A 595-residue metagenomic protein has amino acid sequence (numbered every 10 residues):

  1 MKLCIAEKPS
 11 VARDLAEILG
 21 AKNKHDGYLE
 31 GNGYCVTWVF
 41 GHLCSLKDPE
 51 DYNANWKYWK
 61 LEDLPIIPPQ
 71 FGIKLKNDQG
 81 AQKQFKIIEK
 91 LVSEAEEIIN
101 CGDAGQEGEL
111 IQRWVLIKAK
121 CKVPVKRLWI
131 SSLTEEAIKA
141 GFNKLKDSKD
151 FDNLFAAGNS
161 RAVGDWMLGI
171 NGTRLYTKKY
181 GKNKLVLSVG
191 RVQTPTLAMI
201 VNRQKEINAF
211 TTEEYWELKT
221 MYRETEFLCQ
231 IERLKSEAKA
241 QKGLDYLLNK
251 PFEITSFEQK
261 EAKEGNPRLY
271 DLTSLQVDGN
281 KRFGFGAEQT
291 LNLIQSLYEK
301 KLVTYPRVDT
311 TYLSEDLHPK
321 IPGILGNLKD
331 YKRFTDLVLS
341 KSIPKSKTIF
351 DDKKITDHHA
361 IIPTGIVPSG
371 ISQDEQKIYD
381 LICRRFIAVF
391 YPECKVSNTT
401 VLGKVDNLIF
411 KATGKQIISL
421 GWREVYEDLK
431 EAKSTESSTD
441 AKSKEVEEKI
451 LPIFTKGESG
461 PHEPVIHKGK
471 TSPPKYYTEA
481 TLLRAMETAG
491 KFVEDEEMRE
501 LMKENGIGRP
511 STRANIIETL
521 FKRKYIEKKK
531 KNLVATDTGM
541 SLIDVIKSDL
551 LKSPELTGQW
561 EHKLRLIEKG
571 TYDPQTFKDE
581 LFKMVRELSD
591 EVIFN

Functional and structural regions predicted by a protein language model:
M1-A162, W166, I170, K430 (+2 more regions): Intrinsically disordered, low-complexity regulatory segments
M1-L3, D103-A104, N183-V186, Q259-R268 (+4 more regions): Conserved short loop/turn motifs at secondary-structure junctions
K2-L3, A81, K118, T173 (+3 more regions): Basic, low-complexity terminal or inter-domain segments flanking catalytic cores
P9-A16, G33-V36, F40, D78-F85 (+19 more regions): Amphipathic alpha-helical transducer elements in NTP-driven molecular machines
P49, E94-I99, T225-L247, K563 (+1 more regions): OB-fold/S1-family RNA-binding modules
P69-F71, G80, K86-E89, S93-E94 (+2 more regions): C-terminal or mid-to-C-terminal helical accessory/interaction module adjacent to the motor/catalytic core
E237-Y270, Q276: Metal- or metallocofactor-binding catalytic centers and their adjacent structured scaffolds across diverse enzyme
